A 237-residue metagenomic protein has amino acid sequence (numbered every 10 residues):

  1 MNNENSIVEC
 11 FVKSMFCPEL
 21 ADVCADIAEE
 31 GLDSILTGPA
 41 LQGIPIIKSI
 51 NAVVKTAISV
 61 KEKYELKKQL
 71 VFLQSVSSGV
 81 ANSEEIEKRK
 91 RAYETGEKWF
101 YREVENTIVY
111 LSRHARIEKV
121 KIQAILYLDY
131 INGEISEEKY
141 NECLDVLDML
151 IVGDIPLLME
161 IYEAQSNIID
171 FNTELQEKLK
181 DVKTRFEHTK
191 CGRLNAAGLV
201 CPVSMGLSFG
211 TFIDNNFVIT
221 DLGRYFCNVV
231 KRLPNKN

Functional and structural regions predicted by a protein language model:
M1-N3: N-terminal, charged low-complexity regulatory/assembly segments
S6-V71: Membrane-inserting effector segments that mediate pore formation, membrane fusion, or transient membrane insertion
C17-P18, G79, G96, K180: Short, flexible coil/linker elements and helix-boundary hinge sites characteristic of intrinsically disordered
V23, I27, Q42, I46-S49 (+6 more regions): Residue-level detector of well-ordered alpha-helical segments, enriched for hydrophobic/aromatic packing positions
E62-I135: Membrane-proximal, non-transmembrane interface segments of integral membrane proteins
V109-N237: Long, helix-rich, hydrophobic modules that act as membrane-proximal anchors or helical bundle/coiled-coil regulators
